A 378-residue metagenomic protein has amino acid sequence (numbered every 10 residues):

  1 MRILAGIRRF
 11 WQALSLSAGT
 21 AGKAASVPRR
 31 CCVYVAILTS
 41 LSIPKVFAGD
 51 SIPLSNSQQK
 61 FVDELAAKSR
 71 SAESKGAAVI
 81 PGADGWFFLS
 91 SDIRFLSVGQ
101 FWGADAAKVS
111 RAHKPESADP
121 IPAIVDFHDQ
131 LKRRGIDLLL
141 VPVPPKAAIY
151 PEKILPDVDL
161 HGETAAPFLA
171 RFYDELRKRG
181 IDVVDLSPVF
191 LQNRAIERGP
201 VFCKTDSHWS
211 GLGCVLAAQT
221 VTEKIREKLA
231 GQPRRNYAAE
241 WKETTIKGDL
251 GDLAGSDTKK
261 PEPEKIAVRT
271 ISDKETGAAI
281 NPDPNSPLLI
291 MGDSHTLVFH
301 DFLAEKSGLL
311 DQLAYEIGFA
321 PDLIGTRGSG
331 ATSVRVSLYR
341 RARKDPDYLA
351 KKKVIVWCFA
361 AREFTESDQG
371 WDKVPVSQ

Functional and structural regions predicted by a protein language model:
R2-I3, I7, W11-L14, K23-Q378: Extracellular glycan-modifying ectodomains
